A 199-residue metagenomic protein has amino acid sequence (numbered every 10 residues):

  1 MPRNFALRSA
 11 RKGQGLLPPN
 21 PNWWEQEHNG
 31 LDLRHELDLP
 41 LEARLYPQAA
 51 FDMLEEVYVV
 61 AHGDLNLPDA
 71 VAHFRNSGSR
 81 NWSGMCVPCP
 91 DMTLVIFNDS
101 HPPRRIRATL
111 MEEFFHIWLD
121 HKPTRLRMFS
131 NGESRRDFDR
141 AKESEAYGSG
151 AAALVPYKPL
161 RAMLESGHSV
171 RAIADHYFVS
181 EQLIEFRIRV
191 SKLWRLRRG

Functional and structural regions predicted by a protein language model:
M1-G199: Active-site hotspot residues in diverse enzymes, especially metal/ion-binding acidic/histidine motifs
